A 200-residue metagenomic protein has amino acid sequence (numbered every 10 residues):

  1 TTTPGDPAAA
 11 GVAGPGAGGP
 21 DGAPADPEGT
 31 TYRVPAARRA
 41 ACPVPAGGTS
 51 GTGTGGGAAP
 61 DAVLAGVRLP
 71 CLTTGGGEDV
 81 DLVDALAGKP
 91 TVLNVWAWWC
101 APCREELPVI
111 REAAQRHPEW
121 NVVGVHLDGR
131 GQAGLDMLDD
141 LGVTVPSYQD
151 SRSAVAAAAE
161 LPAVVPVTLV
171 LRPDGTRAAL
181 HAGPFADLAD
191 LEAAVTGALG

Functional and structural regions predicted by a protein language model:
T1-L72, G200: N-terminal targeting signals for export/organelle localization
A58-A59, G66-P90: A short beta-strand-turn-helix
A62-L64, A87-G88, W120, G142: Extracytoplasmic
D79-R104, I110: Short active-site neighborhood of thiol/selenol oxidoreductases, capturing the structured segment around
D79-V83, L93, V125-D128, Y148-S151: Hydrophobic alpha-helical segments that drive targeting, anchoring, or assembly
V92-L93, V122, T168: Hydrophobic beta-strand anchors of alpha/beta hydrolase catalytic cores
R104-L141, S151-A158: Structural microenvironment flanking redox-active thiols in thiol-disulfide oxidoreductases
D136-V143, S151-G200: Thiol/disulfide oxidoreductase modules built on the thioredoxin-like
